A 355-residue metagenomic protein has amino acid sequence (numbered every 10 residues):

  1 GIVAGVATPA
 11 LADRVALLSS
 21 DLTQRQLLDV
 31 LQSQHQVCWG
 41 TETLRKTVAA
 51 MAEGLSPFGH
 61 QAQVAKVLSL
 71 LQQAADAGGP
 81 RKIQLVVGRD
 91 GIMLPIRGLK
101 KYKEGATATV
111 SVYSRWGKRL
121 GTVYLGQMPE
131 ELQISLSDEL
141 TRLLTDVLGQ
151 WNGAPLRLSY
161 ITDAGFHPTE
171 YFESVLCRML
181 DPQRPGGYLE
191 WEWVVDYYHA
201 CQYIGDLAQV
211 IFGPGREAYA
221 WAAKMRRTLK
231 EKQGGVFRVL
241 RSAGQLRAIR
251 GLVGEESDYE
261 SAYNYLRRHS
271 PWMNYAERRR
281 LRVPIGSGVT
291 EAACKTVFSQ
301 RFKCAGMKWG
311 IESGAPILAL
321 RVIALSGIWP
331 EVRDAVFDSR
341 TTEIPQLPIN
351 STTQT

Functional and structural regions predicted by a protein language model:
G1-T355: Catalytic center-proximal scaffold of phosphoryl-transfer enzymes
